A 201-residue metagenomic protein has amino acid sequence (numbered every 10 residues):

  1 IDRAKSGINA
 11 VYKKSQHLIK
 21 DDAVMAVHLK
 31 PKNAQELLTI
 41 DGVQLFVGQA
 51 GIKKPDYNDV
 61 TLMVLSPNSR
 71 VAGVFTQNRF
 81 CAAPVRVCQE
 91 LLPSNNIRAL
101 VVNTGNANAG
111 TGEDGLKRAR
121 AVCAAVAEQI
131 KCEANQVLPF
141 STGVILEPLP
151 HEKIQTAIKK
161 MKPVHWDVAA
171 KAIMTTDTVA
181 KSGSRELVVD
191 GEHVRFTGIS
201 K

Functional and structural regions predicted by a protein language model:
I1-V24: N-terminal amphipathic/basic-hydrophobic helices that include classical n-h-c signal peptides and signal-anchor
D21-T76: N-terminal amphipathic/basic leader segments beginning at the initiator methionine
V60-S66, Q89-L91, V101, R185-V189 (+1 more regions): Short beta-strand elements
M63-N96: Active-site-flanking structural segment that lines cofactor/substrate pockets
R70-A72, S94-N95, N108-T111, L146-L149: Short active-site-adjacent helix-start/loop capping segments
A99-G112, L138-I145, T197: Short glycine-rich or small-residue beta-strand-to-loop segments that form or flank ligand, phosphate, metal/Fe-S
V101-K131: Alpha-helical support elements that line or immediately flank enzyme active sites and cofactor-binding pockets
R120-A121, A125-S200: Glycine-rich, mobile lid/loop segments that gate access to catalytic sites or pores
